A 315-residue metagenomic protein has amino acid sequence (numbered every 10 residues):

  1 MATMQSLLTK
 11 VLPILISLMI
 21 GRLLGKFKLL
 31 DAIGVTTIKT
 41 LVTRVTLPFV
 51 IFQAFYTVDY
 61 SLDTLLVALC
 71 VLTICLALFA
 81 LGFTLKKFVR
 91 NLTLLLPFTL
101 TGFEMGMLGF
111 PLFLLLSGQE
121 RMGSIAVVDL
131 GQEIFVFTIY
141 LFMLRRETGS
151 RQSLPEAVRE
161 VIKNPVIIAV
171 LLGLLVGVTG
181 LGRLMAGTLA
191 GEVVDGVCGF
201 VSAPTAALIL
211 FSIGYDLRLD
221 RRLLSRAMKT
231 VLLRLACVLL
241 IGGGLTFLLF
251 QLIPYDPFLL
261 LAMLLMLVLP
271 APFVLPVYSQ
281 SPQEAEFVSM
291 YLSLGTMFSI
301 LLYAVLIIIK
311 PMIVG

Functional and structural regions predicted by a protein language model:
M1-G315: Alpha-helical transmembrane segments of multi-pass small-molecule/ion transporters
